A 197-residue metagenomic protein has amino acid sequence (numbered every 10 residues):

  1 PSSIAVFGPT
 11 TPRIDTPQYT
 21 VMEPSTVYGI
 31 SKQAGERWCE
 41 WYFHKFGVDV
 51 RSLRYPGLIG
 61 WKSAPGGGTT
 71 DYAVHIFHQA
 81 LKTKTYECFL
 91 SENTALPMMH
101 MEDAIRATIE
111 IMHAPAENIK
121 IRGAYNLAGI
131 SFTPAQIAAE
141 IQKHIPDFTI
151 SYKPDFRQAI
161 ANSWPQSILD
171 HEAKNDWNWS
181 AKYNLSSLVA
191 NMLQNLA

Functional and structural regions predicted by a protein language model:
P1-I4, L53-Y55: SDR active-site strand-loop-helix element
A5, G57-I59, S131: PG/GG-rich flexible active-site loop of Rossmann-like NAD(P)H-dependent oxidoreductases, especially the SDR superfamily
V6, T11-S52: Catalytic helix-loop patch of NAD(P)-dependent Rossmann-fold dehydrogenases
P9-T11, K62-A64, Q136-I137: Short glycine-/acidic-enriched loop or helix-start segments at secondary-structure transitions that form or flank
V27, S63-G68, N162-S163: Short, solvent-exposed loop/turn segments at secondary-structure boundaries
A34, W38, Y42, Y72 (+2 more regions): Hydrophobic alpha-helix immediately C-terminal to the catalytic Tyr-X-X-X-Lys motif of short-chain
E40-A95, M101-D103: NAD(P)-dependent short-chain dehydrogenase/reductase
F89-S91, P97-A197: C-terminal substrate-binding subdomain of Rossmann-fold SDR/epimerase-dehydratase oxidoreductases
